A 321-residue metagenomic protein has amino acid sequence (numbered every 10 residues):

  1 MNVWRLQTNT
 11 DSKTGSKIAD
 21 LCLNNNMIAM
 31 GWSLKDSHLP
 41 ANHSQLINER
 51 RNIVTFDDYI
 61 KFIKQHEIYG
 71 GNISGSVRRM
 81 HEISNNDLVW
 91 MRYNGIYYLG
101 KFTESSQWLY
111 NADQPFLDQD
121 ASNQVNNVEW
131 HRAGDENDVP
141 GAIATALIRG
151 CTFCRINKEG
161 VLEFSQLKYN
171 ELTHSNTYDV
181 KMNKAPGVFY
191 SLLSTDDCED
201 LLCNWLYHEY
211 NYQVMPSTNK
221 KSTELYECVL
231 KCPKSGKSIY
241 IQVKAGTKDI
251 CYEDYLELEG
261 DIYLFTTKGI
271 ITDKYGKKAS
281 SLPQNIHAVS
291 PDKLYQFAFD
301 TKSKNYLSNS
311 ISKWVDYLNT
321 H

Functional and structural regions predicted by a protein language model:
N2-N85, R92-G95, L99-E224, V229-H321: Mixed-charge (Asp/Glu-Lys/Arg
